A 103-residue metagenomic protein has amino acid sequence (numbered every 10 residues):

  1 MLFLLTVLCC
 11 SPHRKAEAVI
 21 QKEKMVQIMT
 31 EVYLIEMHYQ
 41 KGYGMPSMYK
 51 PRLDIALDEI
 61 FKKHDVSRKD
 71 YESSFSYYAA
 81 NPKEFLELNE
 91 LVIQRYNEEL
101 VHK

Functional and structural regions predicted by a protein language model:
M1-L4: Sec-dependent signal peptide recognition, specifically the positively charged N-region followed immediately by
T6-C9: C-terminal motif of bacterial Sec signal peptides marking the signal peptidase cleavage site
S11-R14: Bacterial signal peptide processing site
V19-Y39: Post-signal peptide N-terminal segment of mature Sec-exported envelope proteins
Y43-K103: Compact alpha-helical subdomains of small soluble proteins
